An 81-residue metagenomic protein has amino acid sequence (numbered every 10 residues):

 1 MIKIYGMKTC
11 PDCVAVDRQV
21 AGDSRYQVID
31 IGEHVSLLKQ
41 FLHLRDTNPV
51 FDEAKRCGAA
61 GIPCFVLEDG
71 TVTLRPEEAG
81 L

Functional and structural regions predicted by a protein language model:
M1-I31: Local sequence-structure signature of Cys/Sec-based thiol-disulfide redox active-site neighborhoods
K3, V35-K39, E77-E78: N-terminal non-globular leader segments, chiefly Sec-dependent signal peptides
R18-V20, H43, A79-G80: Short, glycine/charged-enriched secondary-structure capping and boundary segments
Y26-T47: Thiol-based oxidoreductase modules, predominantly thioredoxin-like and allied folds used for disulfide exchange
V50-F51: Major-groove DNA-recognition helix of helix-turn-helix-type DNA-binding domains
A54-G61: Thiol/disulfide oxidoreductase modules built on the thioredoxin-like
G61-V72: A short, hydrophobic beta-strand/beta-hairpin element that forms part of a small beta-sheet core
G70-L81: C-terminal cap of thioredoxin/glutaredoxin-like
